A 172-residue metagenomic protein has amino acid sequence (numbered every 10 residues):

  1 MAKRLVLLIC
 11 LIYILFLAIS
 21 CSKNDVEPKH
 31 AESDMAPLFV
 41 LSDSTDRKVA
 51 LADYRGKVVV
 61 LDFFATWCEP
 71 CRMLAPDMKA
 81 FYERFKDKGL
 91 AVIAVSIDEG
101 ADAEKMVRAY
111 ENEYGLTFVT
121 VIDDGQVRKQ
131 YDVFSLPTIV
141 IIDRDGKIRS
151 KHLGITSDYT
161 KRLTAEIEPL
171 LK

Functional and structural regions predicted by a protein language model:
M1-I9: Bacterial N-terminal signal peptides that target proteins for export
L17-S20: C-terminal motif of bacterial Sec signal peptides marking the signal peptidase cleavage site
S22-A52: N-terminal "domain-start" segment that seeds a small globular fold
R55, F63-A80: Conserved redox-active cysteine motifs that mediate thiol-disulfide chemistry, especially di-cysteine Cys-X(1-2)-Cys
V60-L61, V92, I139: Hydrophobic beta-strand anchors of alpha/beta hydrolase catalytic cores
G89-A103, L116-G125: Thiol-based oxidoreductase modules, predominantly thioredoxin-like and allied folds used for disulfide exchange
R108-D145: Short, internal strand/loop/helix patches that form the active-site neighborhood or redox-interaction surface
I141-K172: Thiol-/selenol-based redox modules, centered on thioredoxin-like and closely related oxidoreductase domains
